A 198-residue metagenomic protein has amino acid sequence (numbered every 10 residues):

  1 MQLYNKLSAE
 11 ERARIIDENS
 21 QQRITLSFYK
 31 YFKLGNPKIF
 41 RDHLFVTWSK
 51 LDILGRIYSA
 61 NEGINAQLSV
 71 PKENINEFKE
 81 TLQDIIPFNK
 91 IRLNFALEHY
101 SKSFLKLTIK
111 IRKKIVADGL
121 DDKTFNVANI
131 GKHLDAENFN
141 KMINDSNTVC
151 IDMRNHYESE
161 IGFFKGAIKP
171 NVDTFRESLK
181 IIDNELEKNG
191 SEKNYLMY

Functional and structural regions predicted by a protein language model:
Q2-L7, R12-I15, N19-S27, N61-L68 (+3 more regions): Flexible, polar/low-complexity N-terminal or interdomain linker segments that lie immediately upstream of folded
I24, Y29-P37: An N-terminal JmjN-like helical accessory module and its immediate linker preceding a catalytic domain
L34-D52: Short amphipathic alpha-helix segments
P37, L54, F95-E98: Acidic, two-metal ion nucleic-acid-processing modules in DNA metabolism proteins
R41-L44, E77-I86: Short amphipathic alpha-helices in soluble, non-transmembrane regions that often serve as interface/regulatory elements
A66, D183-Y198: Catalytic cysteine-centered active loop of the rhodanese-like fold, especially the PTP/DSP P-loop
S69-I75: Helix N-cap motif at beta-to-alpha junctions
N171-S178: Short, acidic/turn-prone active-site loops that include or flank metal/cofactor- and phosphate-binding residues
